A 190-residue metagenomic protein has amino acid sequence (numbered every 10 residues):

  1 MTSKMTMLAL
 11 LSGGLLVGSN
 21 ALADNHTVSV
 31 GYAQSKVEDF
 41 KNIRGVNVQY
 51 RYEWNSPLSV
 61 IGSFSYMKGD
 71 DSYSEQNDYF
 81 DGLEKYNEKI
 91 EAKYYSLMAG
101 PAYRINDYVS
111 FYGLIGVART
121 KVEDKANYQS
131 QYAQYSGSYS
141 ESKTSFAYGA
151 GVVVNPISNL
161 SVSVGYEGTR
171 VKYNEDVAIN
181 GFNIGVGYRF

Functional and structural regions predicted by a protein language model:
M1-N25: Cleavable N-terminal export/targeting peptides
S19-S74: Short glycine/proline- and aromatic-enriched beta-strand/turn motifs that initiate or cap beta-hairpins
D24, N42-V46, E91-Y95, S142-F146 (+1 more regions): Residues that define the transmembrane beta-barrel architecture of outer-membrane proteins
H26-V28, S56-G62, Y108-F111, V154 (+1 more regions): Repeated loop/turn-to-beta-strand initiation elements of outer-membrane beta-barrel proteins
Y32-K36, F64-D70, V117-E123, Y166-R170 (+1 more regions): Transmembrane beta-strands of outer-membrane beta-barrel pores
Q34, Y52, P101-Y103, V152-V154 (+2 more regions): Residue-level signature of outer-membrane beta-barrel architecture
D39-G45, D71-Y79, E123-A133, N174-N180: Outer-membrane beta-barrel translocator domains and adjoining extracellular loop/strand segments of Gram-negative
Y103, V153-N155, S161, I179-F190: Outer-membrane beta-barrel "beta-signal"
